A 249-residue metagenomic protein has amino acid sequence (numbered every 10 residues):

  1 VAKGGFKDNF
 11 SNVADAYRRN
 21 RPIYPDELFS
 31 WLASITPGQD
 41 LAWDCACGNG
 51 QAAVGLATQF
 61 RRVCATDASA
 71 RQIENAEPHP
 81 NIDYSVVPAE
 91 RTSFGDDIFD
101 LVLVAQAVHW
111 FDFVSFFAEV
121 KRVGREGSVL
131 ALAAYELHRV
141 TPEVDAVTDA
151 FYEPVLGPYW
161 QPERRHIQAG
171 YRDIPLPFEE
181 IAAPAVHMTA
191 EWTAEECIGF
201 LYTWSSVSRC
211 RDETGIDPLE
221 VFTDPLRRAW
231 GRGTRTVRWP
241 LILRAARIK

Functional and structural regions predicted by a protein language model:
V1-N12: N-terminal, positively charged/glycine-rich alpha-helical extensions of SAM-dependent methyltransferases
R19-D40: Conserved alpha-helix/loop element of class I SAM-dependent methyltransferases that forms part of the SAM/SAH-binding
W43, N49-R91: Class I SAM-dependent methyltransferase SAM/SAH-binding core
E90-L101: A short acidic, Gly/Pro-enriched loop at the edge of an enzyme's catalytic core that lines a small-molecule cofactor
V104-A105, F113: A short beta-strand submotif of the Rossmann-like class I SAM-dependent methyltransferase core that lines
F111-E119: A short, conserved alpha-helix within the catalytic core of class I
K121, R125-A190: Conserved catalytic/acceptor-binding region of the Class I
A169-K249: Conserved Class I S-adenosyl-L-methionine
